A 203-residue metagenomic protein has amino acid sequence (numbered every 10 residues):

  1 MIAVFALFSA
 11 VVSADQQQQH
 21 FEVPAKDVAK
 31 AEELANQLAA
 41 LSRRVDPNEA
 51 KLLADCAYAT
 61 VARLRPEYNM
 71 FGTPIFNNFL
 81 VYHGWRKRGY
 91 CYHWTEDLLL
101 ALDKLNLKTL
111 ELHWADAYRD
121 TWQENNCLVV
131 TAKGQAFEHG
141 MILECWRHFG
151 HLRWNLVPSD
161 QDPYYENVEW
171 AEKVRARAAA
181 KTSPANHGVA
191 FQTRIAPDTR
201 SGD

Functional and structural regions predicted by a protein language model:
M1-S9: Bacterial N-terminal signal peptides
S9-Q16: Boundary at the C-terminal end of the N-terminal hydrophobic targeting segment
H20-A31: N-terminal, charge-rich interaction modules
A25, R44-K51, W85, G89-H93: Soluble non-cytosolic domains of exported or imported proteins
E33-F79: Secondary-structure boundary elements
R63-L64, N78-W114, D120-W122: Mid-length scaffold segments of soluble, non-membrane domains
D103-L152: Hydrophobic/aromatic-rich core segments of domains that either
G134-D203: A recognition module on extended beta-rich or small alphabeta surfaces enriched in W/G with H and D/E
